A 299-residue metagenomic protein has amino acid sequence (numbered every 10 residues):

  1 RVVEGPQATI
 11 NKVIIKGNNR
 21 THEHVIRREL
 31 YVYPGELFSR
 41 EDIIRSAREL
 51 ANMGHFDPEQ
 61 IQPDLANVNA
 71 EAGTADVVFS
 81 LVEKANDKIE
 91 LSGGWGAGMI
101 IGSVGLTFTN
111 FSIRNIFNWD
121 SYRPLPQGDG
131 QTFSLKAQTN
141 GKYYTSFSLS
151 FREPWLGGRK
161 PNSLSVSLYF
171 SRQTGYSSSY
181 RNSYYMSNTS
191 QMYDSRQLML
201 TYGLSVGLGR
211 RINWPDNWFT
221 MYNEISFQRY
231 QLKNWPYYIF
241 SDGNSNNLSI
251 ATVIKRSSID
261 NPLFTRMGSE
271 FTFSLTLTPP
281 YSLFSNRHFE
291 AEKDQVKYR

Functional and structural regions predicted by a protein language model:
R1, Q7-Q62, E153: Structural signature for solvent-exposed beta-strand/loop edge elements and short helix-capping sites, enriched
G5, N18-T21, F111, S171-Q173 (+2 more regions): Short connector loops/turns at beta-strand edges and beta->alpha or beta->beta junctions
T9, K84-K88, S282: Short, cysteine-centered beta-strand-loop-beta hairpins and adjacent loop/turn segments enriched in charged/polar
I15, I26, D42, R48 (+3 more regions): Acidic, glycine-rich loop-and-beta core segments that form the ion-binding/anion-interacting portion of active sites
P34, T139, Y193, P279-L283: A generic structural motif
P34-L37, E90-G94, D294-Y298: Short, contiguous acidic/charged loop-to-helix segments that flank catalytic cores in large enzymes
S39-F264, S269-E270: Gram-negative/organellar outer-membrane beta-barrel architecture
